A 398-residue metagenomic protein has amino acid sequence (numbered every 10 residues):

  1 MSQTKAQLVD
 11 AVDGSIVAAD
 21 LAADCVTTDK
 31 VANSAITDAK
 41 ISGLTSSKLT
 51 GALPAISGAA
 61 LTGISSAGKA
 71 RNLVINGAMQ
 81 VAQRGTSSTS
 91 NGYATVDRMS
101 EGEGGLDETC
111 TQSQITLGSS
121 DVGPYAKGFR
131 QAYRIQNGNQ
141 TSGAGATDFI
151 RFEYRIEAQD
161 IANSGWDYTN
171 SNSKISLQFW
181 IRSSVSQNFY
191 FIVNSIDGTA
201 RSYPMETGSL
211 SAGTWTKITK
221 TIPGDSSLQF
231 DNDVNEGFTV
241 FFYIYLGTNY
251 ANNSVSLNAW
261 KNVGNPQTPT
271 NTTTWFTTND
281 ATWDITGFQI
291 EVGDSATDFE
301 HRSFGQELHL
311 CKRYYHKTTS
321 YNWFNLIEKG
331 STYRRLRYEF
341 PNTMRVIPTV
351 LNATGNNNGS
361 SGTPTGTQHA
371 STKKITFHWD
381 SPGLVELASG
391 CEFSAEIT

Functional and structural regions predicted by a protein language model:
M1-K69, S295-E300, F304-L308: Fibrous stalk/shaft segments of extracellular and virion attachment machinery
T62-T398: Extracellular and organelle-lumenal recognition/adhesion modules and their flexible linkers in secreted
